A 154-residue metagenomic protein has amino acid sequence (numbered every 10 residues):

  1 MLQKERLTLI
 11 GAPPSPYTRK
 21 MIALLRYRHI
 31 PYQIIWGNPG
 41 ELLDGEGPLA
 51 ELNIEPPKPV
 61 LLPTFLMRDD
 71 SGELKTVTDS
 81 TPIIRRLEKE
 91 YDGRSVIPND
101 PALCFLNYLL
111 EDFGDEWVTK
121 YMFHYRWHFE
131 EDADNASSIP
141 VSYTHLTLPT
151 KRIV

Functional and structural regions predicted by a protein language model:
M1-Y143: GST-like domain detector, emphasizing the conserved glutathione-binding G-site in the N-terminal thioredoxin-like
T144-T150: Conserved small/polar residues in nucleotide/adenosyl-binding loops
